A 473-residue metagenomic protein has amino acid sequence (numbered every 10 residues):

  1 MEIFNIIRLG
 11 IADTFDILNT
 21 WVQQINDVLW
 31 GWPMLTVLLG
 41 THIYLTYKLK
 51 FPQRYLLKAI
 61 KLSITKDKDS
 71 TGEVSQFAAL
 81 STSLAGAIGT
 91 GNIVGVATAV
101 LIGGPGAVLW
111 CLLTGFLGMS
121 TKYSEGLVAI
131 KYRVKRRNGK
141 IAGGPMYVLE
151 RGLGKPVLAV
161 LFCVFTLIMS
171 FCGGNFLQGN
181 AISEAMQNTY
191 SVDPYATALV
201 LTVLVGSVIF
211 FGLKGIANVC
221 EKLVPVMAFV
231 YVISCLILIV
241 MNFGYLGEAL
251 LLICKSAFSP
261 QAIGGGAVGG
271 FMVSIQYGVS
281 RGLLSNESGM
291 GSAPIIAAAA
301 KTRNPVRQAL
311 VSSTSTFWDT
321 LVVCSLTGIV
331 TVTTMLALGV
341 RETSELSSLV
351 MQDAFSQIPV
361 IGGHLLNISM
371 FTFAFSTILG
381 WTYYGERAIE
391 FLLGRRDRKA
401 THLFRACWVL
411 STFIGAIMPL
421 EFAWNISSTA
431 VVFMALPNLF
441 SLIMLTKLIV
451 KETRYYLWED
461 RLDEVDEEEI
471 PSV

Functional and structural regions predicted by a protein language model:
M1-G86, T90, V100-A107, G118 (+2 more regions): N-terminal alpha-helical transmembrane segments of multi-pass membrane transport and channel/translocase proteins
V37-Y44, K48-K61, N180-M186, D193-C254 (+2 more regions): Membrane-interface loop-to-helix entry segments
T41, L45-T46, T114-G139, P145-I209 (+1 more regions): Helix-loop-helix module between adjacent transmembrane segments
T46, E125-Y132, L236-L252, G264-G266 (+4 more regions): Extracellular/periplasmic helix-exit of transmembrane alpha-helices
K48-Q53, G91-V96, C172-S183, V205-V219 (+4 more regions): Transmembrane helix-loop junctions in multi-pass membrane proteins
F51-Q76, T98, G104-V108, L112 (+4 more regions): Flexible loop linkers connecting adjacent transmembrane helices in multi-pass alpha-helical membrane transporters
S70-I102, V128-M146, E150-G152, L167 (+2 more regions): Alpha-helical membrane segments and immediately flanking helix-loop junctions that form or couple to the substrate/ion
L153-V157, I368-M370, A374-F413, T446-V473: C-terminal membrane-solvent junction of multi-pass transporters and transport-like membrane proteins
